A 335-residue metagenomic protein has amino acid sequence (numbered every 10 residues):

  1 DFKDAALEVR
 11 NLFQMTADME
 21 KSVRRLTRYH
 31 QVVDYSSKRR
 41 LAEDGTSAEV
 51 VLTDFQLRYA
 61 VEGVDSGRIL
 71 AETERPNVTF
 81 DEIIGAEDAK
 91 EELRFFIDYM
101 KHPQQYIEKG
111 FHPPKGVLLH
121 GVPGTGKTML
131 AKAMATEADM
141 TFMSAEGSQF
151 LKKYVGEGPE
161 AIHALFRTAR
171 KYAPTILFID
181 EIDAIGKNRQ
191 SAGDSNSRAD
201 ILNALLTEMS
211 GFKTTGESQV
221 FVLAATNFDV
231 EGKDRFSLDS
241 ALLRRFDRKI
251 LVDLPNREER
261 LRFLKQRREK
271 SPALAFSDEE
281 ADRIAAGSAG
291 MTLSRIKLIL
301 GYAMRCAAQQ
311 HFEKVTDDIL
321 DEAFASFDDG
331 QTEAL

Functional and structural regions predicted by a protein language model:
D1-E91: AAA+ P-loop ATPase mechanoenzymes
A5, R260, A281-I284, I296 (+1 more regions): Hydrophobic/aromatic residues in well-formed alpha-helices
E8, A204, E208, F263 (+2 more regions): Generic recognition of well-ordered alpha-helical segments
M19, L26, V33, Y106-I107 (+5 more regions): Short, polar/charged, Gly/Pro-enriched helix-capping and turn/loop motifs at alpha-helix termini and inter-helix linkers
V50, M143, E313: Residues that recognize and position ribonucleotide moieties
R68-A285: Walker A/P-loop NTP-binding motif of AAA+ ATPase domains
A286-D318, A325-E333: AAA+ ATPase "lid" subdomain C-terminal helix
